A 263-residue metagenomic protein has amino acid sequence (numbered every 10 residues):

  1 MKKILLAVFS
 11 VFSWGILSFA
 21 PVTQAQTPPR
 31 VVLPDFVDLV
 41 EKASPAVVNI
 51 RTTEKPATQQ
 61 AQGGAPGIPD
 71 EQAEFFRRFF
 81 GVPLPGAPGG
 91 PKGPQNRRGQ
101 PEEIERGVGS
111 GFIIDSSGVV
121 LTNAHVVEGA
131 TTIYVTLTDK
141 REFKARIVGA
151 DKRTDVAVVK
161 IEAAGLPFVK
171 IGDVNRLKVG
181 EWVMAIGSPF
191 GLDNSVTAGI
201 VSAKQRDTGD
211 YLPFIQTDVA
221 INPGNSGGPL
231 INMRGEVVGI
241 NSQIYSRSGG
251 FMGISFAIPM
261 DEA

Functional and structural regions predicted by a protein language model:
M1-I4: Positively charged n-region of N-terminal signal peptides that target proteins for export
A7-S18: Bacterial N-terminal signal peptides
Q24-A263: Serine-dependent protease modules
